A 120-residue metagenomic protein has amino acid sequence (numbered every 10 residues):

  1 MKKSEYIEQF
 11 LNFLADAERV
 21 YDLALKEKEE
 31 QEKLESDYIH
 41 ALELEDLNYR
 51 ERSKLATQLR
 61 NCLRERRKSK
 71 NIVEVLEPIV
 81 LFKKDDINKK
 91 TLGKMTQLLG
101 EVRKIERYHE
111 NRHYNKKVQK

Functional and structural regions predicted by a protein language model:
M1-D16, L42: Short, charge-rich amphipathic alpha-helices with coiled-coil/heptad character
Q9, D16, V20-L23, E51-K54 (+1 more regions): Non-transmembrane, amphipathic alpha-helical segments
L11, A15-E18, L25, I39 (+2 more regions): Residue-level detector of alpha-helical secondary structure
A17, Y21-L42, S69: Non-transmembrane amphipathic alpha-helical segments
D37-N61: Short, Lys/Glu-rich amphipathic helical modules
K54-V80: Amphipathic alpha-helical coiled-coil segments
I72-K120: Charged, alpha-helical coiled-coil and adjacent rod-like segments in eukaryotic scaffold subunits that mediate
